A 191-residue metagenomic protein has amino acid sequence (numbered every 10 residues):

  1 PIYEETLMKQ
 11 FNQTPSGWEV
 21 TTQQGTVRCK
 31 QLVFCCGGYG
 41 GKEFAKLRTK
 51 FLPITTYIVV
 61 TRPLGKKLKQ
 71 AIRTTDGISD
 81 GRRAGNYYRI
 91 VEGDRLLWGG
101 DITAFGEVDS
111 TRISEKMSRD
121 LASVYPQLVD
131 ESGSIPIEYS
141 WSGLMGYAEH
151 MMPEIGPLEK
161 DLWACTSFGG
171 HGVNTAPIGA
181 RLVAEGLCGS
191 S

Functional and structural regions predicted by a protein language model:
P1-Q10, P136: A conserved beta-strand/loop element that lines the FAD pocket in flavoprotein oxidoreductases
Y3-T6, I54, S79, R83 (+4 more regions): Conserved active-site and cofactor/substrate-binding residues in soluble primary-metabolism enzymes
L7-V91: Flavin-dependent oxidoreductases
W18, R95-L96, L162-W163: Hydrophobic residues embedded in beta-strands of well-ordered beta-sheets
F34, V59, L96-G99, C165: Short hydrophobic-aromatic micro-motifs
G40-A45, K50-L52, V91-P126: Conserved FAD/dinucleotide-binding core of flavoprotein oxidoreductases
A84-G100, Y147-L158: A glycine-rich, aromatic-flanked flexible loop/lid motif
T103-S191: C-terminal catalytic lobe of FAD-dependent flavoproteins
